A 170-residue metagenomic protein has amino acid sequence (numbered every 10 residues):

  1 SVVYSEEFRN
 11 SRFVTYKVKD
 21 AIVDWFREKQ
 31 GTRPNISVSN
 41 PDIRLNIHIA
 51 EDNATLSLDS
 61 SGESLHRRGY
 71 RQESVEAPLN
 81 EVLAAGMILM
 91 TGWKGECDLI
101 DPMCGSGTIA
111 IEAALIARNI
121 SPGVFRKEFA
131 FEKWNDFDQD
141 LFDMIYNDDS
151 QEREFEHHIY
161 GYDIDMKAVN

Functional and structural regions predicted by a protein language model:
S1-E81, I88: Non-catalytic, mostly N-terminal accessory regions of nucleic-acid modification and defense proteins
L79-N170: Conserved S-adenosyl-L-methionine
